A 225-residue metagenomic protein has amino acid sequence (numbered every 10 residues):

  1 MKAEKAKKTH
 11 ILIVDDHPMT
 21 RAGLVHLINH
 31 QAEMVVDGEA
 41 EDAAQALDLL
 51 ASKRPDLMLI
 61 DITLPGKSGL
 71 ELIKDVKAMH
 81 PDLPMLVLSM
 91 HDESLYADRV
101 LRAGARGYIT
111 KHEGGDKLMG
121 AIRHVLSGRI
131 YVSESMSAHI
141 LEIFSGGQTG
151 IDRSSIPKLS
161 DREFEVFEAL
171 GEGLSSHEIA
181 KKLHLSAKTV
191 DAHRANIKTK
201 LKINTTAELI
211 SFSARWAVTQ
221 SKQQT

Functional and structural regions predicted by a protein language model:
A6, A138-A169, K222-T225: Regulatory hinge/linker segments at domain boundaries that couple sensory/effector modules to output domains
E39, L64-K67: Residue-level signal for the "D+5" position in two-component response regulator receiver
D42-Q45, S68-E71: Acidic catalytic/metal-coordinating carboxylates
D61, S89: Active-site residues of response regulator receiver
L95, E113-L126, I130, E134-S135 (+2 more regions): C-terminal output helix
R106: Short, glycine/charged-rich "phosphate-handling" switch motifs in NTP-dependent and phosphotransfer domains
H177-K181, K188, A195, A207: Residues within helix-turn-helix
A195-T225: Basic, Lys/Arg-enriched C-terminal extension of HTH/homeodomain DNA-binding domains
